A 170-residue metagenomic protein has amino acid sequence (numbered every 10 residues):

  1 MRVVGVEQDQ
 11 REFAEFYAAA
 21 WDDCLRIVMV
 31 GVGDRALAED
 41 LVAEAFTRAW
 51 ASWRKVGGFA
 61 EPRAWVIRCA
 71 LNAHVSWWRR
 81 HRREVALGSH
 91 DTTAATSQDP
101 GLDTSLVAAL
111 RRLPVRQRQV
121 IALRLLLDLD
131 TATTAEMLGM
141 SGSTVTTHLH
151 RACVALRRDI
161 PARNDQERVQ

Functional and structural regions predicted by a protein language model:
M1-E7, E12, M137, C153-Q170: C-terminal edge and immediately downstream basic/flexible tail or linker adjoining helix-turn-helix-like DNA-binding
R2-L25, A36-V42: A short, charge-rich alpha-helical start-of-domain segment used by transcription regulators
W21, L25, F46, P114 (+2 more regions): C-terminal flanking helix
C24, V28, A38-A49, C69 (+3 more regions): Short, small-hydrophobic-rich alpha-helical interface motif
A51-G58, I67-S89, Q98-D99, A162: Arg/Lys-rich amphipathic alpha helix in sigma70-family domain 2
S76, R83-L110, D130, D165-V169: Internal acidic/polar
R111, V115, L127-T147, V154-R158: Helix-turn-helix DNA-binding module
V120-R124: A short pre-motif secondary-structure segment
